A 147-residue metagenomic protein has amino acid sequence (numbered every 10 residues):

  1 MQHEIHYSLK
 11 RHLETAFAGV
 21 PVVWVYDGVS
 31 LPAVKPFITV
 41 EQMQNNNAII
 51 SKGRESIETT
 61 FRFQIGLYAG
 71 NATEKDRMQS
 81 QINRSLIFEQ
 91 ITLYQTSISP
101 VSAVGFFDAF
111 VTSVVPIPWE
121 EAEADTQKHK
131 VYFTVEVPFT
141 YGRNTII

Functional and structural regions predicted by a protein language model:
M1-R54, I91-F107, I147: Small/polar-rich, solvent-exposed N-terminal microdomains that initiate assembly or binding
L9, F133-V135, G142: Compositionally biased, intrinsically disordered linkers/stalks adjacent to structured regions
F17, F139-R143: C-terminal alpha-helix/helix-terminus motif
P21-K75, S113-Q127, Y132, R143-N144: Short, solvent-exposed beta-alpha or beta-beta edge segments that form flexible loop/patches at the rim of ligand
R54-I57, Y68-V101: Extracellular/virion structural assembly segments
L86-P138: Acidic-leaning, charged glycine-interspersed low-complexity segments
